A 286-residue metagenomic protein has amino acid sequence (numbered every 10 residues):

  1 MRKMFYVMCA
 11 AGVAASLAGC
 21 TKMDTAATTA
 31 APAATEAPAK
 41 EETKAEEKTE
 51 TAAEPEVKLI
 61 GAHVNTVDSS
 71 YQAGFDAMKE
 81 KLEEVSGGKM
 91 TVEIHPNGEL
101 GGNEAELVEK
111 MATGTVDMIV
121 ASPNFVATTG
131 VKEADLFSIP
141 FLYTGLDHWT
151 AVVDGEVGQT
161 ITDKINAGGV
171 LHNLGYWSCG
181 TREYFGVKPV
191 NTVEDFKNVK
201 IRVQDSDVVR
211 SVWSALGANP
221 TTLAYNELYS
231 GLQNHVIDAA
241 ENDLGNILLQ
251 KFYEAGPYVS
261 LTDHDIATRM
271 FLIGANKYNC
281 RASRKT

Functional and structural regions predicted by a protein language model:
R2-D24: Sec-dependent N-terminal signal peptides of Gram-positive bacterial secreted proteins and lipoproteins
K3, K22, K40, K44-K48: Polybasic, lysine/arginine-rich low-complexity segments
Y6-A14, T35, E41, T49: Generic signature of intrinsically disordered, low-complexity, basic-rich segments and short cationic peptides
G12-A15, E156-T160: Transmembrane alpha-helix boundary/anchor motif
A18-K40: Bacterial lipoprotein signal-peptidase II cleavage site
T21-T25, K48-D147, V157, D163-T286: N-terminal secretory/targeting leader peptides
T150-A151: Short beta-strand-centered segments that line the small-molecule binding cleft or hinge of alpha/beta clamshell
